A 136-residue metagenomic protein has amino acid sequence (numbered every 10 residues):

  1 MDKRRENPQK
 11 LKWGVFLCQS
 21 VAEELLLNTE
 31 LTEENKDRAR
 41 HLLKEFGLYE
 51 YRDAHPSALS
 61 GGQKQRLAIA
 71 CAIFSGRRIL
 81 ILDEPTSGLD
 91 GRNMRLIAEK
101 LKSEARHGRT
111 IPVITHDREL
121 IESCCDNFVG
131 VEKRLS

Functional and structural regions predicted by a protein language model:
E34-Y51: Conserved ABC ATPase "signature" region
H55-L59, Q63: Conserved ABC ATPase signature
I69: Hydrophobic anchor residue at the start of the ABC signature
L80-D83: Catalytic Walker B motif of ABC-type/P-loop ATPase nucleotide-binding domains
T86-S87: Short loop immediately C-terminal to the Walker-B catalytic DE motif in ABC-type ATPase nucleotide-binding domains
D90: ABC-family nucleotide-binding domains
T115-H116: H-loop/switch region of ABC-family ATPase nucleotide-binding domains
